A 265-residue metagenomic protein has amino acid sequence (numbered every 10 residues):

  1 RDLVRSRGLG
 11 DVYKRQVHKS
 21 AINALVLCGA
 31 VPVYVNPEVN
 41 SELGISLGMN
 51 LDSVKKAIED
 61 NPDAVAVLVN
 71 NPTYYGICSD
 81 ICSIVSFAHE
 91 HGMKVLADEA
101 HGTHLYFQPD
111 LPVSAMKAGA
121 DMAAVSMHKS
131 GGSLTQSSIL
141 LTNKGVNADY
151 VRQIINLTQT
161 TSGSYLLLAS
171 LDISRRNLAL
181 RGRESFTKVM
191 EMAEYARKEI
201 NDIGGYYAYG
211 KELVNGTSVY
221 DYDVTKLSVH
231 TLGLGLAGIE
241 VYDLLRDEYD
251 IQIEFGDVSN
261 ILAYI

Functional and structural regions predicted by a protein language model:
D2-Y13: Single conserved hydrophobic/aromatic residue that forms the stacking wall/gate of nucleotide- or nucleobase-binding
D11-V69: PLP-dependent aminotransferase-like
P32, V95-L96, I253: Hydrophobic beta-strand scaffold residues
L43-H104: Active-site phosphate-binding strand-loop segment of PLP-dependent enzymes
S114-Q153, Q159-S170: Active-site PLP attachment segment
S174-R197: Structural signature of PLP-dependent enzymes
Y195-I265: Conserved C-terminal alpha-helix-loop-beta "cap" of PLP-dependent enzymes that closes/shapes the active-site mouth
